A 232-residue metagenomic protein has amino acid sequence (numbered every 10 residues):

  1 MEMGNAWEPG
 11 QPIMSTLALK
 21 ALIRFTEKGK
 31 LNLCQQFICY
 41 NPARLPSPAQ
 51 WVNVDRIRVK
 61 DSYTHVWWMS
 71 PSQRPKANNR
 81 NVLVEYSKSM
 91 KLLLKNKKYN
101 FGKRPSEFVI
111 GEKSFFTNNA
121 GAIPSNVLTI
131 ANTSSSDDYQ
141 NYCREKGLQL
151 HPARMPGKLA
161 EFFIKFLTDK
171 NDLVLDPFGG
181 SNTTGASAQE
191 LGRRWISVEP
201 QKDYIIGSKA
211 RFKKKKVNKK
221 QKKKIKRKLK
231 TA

Functional and structural regions predicted by a protein language model:
M1-G207, K213-K215, A232: Core catalytic lobe of class I
K209-K226: DNA/chromatin major-groove-contacting recognition/catalytic segments
